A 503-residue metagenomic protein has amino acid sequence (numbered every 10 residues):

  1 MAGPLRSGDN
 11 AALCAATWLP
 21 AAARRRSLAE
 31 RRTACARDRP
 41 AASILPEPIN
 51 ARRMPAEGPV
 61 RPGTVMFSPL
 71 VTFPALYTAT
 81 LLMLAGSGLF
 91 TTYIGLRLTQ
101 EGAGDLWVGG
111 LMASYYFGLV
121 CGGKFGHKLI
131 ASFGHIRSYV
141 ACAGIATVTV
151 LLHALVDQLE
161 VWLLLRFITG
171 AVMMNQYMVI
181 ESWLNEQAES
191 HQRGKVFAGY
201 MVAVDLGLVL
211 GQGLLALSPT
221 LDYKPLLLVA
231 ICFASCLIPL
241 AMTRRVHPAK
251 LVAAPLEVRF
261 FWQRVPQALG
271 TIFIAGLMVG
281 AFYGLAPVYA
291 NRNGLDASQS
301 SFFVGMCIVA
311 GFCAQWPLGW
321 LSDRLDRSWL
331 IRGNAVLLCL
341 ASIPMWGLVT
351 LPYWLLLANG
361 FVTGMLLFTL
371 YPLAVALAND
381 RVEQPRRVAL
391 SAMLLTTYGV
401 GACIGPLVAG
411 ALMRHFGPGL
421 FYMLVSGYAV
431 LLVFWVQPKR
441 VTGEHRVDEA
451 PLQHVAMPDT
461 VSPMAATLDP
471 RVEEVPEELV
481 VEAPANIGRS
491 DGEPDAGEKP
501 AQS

Functional and structural regions predicted by a protein language model:
I49-S68, P248-A254, K439-S503: Intrinsic disorder in cytosolic terminal tails and internal cytosolic loops of multi-pass membrane transporters
F67-Y116, A268, G280-Y289, N293 (+1 more regions): Helix-loop boundary and gating motifs at the non-cytosolic
D105-L106, S190-Y200, A297, V382-L394: Loop-to-transmembrane helix entry/capping segments in MFS-fold secondary transporters and related SLC/MFSD carriers
G122-G134, P219, A314-D326, M413-R414: Helix-to-loop junctions at the C-terminal end of transmembrane segments in multipass secondary transporters
G134, L155-E160, D326, L348-T350: Helix-breaking motifs and short loop linkers at transmembrane-helix boundaries and internal kinks in secondary membrane
R137-L151, A230, W329-P344, S426: Structural signature of the two symmetry-related core transmembrane helices
N175-A188, F368-V382: Intracellular juxtamembrane helix-capping segments at the cytosolic ends of symmetry-related transmembrane helices
L215-A216, A230-K250, L432-R440: C-terminal membrane-cytosol helix-exit motif in multi-pass small-molecule transporters
